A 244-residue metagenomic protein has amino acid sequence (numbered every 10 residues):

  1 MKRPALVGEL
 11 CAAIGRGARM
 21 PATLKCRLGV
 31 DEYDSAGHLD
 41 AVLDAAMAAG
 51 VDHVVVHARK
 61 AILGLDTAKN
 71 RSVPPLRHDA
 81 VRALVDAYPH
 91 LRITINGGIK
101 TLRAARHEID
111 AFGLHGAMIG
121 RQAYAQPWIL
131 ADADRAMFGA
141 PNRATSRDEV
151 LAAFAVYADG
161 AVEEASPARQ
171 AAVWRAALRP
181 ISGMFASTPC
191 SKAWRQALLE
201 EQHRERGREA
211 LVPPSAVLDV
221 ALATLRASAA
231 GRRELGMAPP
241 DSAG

Functional and structural regions predicted by a protein language model:
M1, A58-K69: Glycine-rich, proline-tolerant flexible connector loops at the mouths of alpha/beta enzymes
A5, E9, R16-R19, V30-E32 (+3 more regions): Alpha/beta catalytic cores of nucleotide-metabolism and tRNA/nucleoside-modifying enzymes
R19-V30, G64: N-terminal small/glycine-rich loop or linker at the start of catalytic domains across soluble metabolic enzymes
C26-L28, A58-K60, L198: Short, histidine-centered active-site or binding-site loop motifs used for metal coordination, general acid-base
R27-D31, A68-S72, N96: Conserved short-loop catalytic and cofactor-binding motifs
D66-A80: Radical SAM enzyme [4Fe-4S]-AdoMet core and its adjacent flexible, acidic and glycine-rich loops/tails across
